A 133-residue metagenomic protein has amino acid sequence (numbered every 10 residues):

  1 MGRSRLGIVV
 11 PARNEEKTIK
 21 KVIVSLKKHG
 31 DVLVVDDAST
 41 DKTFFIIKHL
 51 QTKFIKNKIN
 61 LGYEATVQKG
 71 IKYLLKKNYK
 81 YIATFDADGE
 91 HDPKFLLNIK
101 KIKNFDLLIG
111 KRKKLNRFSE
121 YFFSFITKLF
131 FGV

Functional and structural regions predicted by a protein language model:
R5-G7: Cell-envelope/extracellular polymer assembly enzymes that use nucleotide-activated donors
V10, G30-S39, I55, A87: Short beta-strand/loop segment that forms part of the nucleotide-sugar
V10-K28: Short, well-formed alpha-helical segments that are part of the catalytic scaffolds of diverse glycosyltransferases
K17-K21, D41-H49, K94: Acidic helix N-cap motif at the loop->helix transition within catalytic regions of sugar-transfer enzymes
K28, L50-Q51: Short, structured coil segments at secondary-structure junctions
D36-F45, I59, G89-E90: A conserved acidic beta->alpha catalytic loop
N57-Y73, Y81, E90-V133: Acceptor/aglycone-binding surface of glycosyltransferases and processive sugar-polymer synthases
